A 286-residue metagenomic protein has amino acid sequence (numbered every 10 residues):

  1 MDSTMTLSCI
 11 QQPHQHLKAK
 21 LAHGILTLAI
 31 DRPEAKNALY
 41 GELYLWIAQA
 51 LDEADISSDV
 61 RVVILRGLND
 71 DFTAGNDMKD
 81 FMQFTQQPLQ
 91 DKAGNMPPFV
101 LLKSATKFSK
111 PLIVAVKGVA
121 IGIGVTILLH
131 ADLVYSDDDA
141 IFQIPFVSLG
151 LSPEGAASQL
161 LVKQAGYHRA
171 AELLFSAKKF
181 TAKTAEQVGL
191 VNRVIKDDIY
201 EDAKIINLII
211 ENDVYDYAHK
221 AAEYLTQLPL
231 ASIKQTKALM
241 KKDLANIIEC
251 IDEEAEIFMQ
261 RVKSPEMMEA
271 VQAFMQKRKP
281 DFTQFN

Functional and structural regions predicted by a protein language model:
M1-L68, N286: Conserved CoA-thioester-binding segment of acyl-CoA-metabolizing enzymes
L28, R32, I47, L65 (+6 more regions): Terminal peptide-recognition signature
R32, L228, S264-P265, K277: Short loop-to-helix capping motifs
I56, G67-S104, A120, G150 (+1 more regions): Glycine- (often His-adjacent) and acidic-residue-rich active-site loop that binds/positions the CoA thioester
V100-K107, A115, I121-F175, Q187-V188 (+3 more regions): CoA-thioester-processing core
Y135-A140, V191-E253, P265-M268, F282-N286: C-terminal long alpha-helix characteristic of the crotonase
A177-T184: Acidic, divalent-metal-coordinating active-site segment for phosphoryl/phosphodiester hydrolysis, typified by short
